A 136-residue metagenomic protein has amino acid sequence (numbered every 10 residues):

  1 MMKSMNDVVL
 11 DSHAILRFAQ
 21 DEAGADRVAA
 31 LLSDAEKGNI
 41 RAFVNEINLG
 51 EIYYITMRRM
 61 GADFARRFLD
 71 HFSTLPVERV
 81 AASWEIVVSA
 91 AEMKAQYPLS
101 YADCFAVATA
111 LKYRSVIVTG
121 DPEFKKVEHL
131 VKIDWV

Functional and structural regions predicted by a protein language model:
M1-D7, V107-V136: Acidic, PIN/NYN-like endoribonuclease modules and their adjacent C-terminal/linker elements
M1-V44, M57-D70, D134-V136: Short, well-structured N-terminal submotif of metal-dependent ribonuclease cores
D11, E51, D103, D121: Acidic active-site catalytic centers that drive phospho-/nucleotidyl reactions and related ester hydrolyses
A14-I15, N48, I86, A106 (+1 more regions): Alpha-helix capping/helix-boundary segments
L16, G50-Y53, A91: Amphipathic alpha-helical segments within well-ordered protein domains
E36, S73, L111: Anion (oxyanion) recognition and catalysis
I55-T56, P76: Helix-loop "lid/cap" segments that line or gate small-molecule binding pockets
E78-V118: Active-site neighborhoods of divalent-metal-dependent phosphate/nucleic-acid chemistry enzymes
